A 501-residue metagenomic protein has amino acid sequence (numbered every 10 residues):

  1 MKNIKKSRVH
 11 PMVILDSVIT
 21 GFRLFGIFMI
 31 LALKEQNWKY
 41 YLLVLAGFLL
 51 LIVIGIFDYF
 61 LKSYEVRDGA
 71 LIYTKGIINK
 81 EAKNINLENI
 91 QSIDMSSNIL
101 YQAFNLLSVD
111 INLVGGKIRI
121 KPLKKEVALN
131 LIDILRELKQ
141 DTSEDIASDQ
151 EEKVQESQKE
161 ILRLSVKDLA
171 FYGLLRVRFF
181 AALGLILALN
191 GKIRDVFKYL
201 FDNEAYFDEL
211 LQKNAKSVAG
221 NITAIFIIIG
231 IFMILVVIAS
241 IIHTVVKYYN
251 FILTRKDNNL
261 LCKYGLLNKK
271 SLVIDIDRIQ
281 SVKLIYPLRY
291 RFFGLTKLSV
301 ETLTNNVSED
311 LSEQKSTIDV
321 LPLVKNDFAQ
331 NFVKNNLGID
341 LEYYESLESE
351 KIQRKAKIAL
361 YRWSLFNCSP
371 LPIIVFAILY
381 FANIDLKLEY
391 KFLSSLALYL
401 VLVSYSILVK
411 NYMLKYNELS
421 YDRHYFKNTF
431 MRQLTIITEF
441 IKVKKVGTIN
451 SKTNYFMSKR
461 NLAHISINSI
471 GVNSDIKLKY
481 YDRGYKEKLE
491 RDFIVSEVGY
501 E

Functional and structural regions predicted by a protein language model:
M1-E501: N-terminal basic, Ser/Thr-rich segments that initiate or prime the first beta/alpha elements at protein or domain
